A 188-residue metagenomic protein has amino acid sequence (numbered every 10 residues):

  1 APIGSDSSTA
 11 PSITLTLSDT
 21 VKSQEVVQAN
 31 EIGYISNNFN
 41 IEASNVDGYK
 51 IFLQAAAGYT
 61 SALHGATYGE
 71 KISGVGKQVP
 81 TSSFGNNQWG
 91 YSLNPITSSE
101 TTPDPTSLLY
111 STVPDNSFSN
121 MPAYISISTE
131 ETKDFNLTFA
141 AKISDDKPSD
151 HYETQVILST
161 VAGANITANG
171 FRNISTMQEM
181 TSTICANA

Functional and structural regions predicted by a protein language model:
A1-A188: Signature of Gram-negative chaperone-usher
